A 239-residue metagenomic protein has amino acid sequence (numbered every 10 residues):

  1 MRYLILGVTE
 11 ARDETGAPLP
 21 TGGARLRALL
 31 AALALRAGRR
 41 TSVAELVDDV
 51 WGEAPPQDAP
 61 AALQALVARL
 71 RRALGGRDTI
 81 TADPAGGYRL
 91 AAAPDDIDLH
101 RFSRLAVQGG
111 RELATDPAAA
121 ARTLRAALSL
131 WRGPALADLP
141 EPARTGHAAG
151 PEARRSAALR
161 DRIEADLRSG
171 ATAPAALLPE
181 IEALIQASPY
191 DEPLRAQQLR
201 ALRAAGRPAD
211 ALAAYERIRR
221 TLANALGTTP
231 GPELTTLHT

Functional and structural regions predicted by a protein language model:
I5-R27: A structural micro-motif at secondary-structure boundaries
R12, V47, A137: Nucleotide phosphate-binding site architecture
P18-R25, A32-G38, E53-A61, A65 (+1 more regions): Intrinsically disordered, charged and Pro/Gly-enriched terminal/linker segments that flank large helical-solenoid
R40-D48: Short acidic, hydrophobic short linear motifs in intrinsically disordered regions
L46, L70, A127: Residue-level signal for inorganic ion chemistry
R69, A73, R217: Alpha-helical DNA-recognition elements
L74, D78: Glycine-centered, phosphate/nucleic-acid-interacting loop/turn motifs that mediate DNA/RNA or nucleotide
